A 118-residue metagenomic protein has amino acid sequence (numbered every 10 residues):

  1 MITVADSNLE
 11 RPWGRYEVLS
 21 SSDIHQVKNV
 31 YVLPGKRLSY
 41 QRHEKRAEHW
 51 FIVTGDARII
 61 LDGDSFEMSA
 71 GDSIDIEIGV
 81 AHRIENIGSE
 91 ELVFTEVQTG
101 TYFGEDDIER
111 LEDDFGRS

Functional and structural regions predicted by a protein language model:
I2-R11, R83-S118: Double-stranded beta-helix
A5-A47: A short glycine-rich, His/Asp/Glu-containing loop-to-beta-strand
K36, K45-R46, D64, V80-A81 (+1 more regions): A generic "binding-loop/recognition-motif" signal
L38, D64-F66, D107: Short beta-strand segments
S39-Y40, I59-I60, I76, H82-G88 (+1 more regions): Short beta-strand His + acidic residue motifs that chelate non-heme Fe in jelly-roll/DSBH and cupin folds
K45-R58, D62-G63: Glycine- and acidic-residue-biased ligand/ion/polar-headgroup-sensing regions
G63-A81: Short acidic-glycine-tyrosine-enriched beta hairpin
